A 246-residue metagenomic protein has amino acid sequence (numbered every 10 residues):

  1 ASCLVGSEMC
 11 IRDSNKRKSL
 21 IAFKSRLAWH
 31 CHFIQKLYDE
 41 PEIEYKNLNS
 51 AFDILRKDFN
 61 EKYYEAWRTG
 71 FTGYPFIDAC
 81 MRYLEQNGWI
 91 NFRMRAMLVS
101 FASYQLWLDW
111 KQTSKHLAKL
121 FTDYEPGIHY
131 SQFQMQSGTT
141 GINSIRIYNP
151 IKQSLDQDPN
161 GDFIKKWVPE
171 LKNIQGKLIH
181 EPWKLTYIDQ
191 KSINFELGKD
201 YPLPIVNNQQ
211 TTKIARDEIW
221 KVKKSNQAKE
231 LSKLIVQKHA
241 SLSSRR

Functional and structural regions predicted by a protein language model:
A1-G6, C10-I11: Single conserved hydrophobic/aromatic residue that forms the stacking wall/gate of nucleotide- or nucleobase-binding
K18, N60-A66, I77-L84, R95-A102 (+1 more regions): Glycine- and acidic
K18-Q35, L84-F133, L155-D162: Structured ligand/cofactor/substrate-binding pocket environments in proteins
S25, I34-F76: Aromatic-anchored, charged helix-turn/loop surface patch used as a conserved interaction hotspot
F33-L37, E42-I43, Q86-I90, P126-G127 (+2 more regions): Intrinsically disordered or highly flexible coil/loop and linker segments, enriched in small and charged/polar residues
P41-I54, W110-D123, L231-L234: Short alpha-helical "patches" and their helix-cap loops
A51-N60, Y64, R68, H116-P202 (+1 more regions): C-terminal, helix-dominated tail/subdomain
I188-R246: Long, compositionally biased intrinsically disordered regions
